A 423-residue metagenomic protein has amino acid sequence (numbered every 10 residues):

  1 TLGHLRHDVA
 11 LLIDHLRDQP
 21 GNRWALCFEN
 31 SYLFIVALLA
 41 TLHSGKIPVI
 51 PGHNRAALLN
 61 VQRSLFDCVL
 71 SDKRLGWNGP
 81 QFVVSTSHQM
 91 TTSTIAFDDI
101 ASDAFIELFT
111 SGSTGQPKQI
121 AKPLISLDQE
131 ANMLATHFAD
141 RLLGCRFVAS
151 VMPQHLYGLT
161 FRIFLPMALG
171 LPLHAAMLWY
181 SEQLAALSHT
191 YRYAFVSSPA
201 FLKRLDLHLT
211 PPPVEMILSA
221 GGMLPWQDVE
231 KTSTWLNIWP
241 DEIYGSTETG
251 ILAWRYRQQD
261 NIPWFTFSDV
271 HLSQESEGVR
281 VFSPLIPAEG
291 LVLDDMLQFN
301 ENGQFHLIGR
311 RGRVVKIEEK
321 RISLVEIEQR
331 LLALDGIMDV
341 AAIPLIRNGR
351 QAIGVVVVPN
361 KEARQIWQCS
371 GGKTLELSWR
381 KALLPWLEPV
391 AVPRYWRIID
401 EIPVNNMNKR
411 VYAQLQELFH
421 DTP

Functional and structural regions predicted by a protein language model:
T1-D18, K122-I125: Conserved AMP-binding/adenylate-forming core of the ANL superfamily
L2-G3, F97, F105-N132: Conserved AMP-binding A3 loop
D14-N54, C145-P153: Conserved AMP-binding/adenylate-forming
S64-R74, A121-H137, L142-R204, D241: AMP-binding/adenylate-forming
T86-F109, Q129, D140-F147: Conserved pre-ATP/AMP-binding loop-to-beta segment of ANL
D206-D260: Gly/Ser/Thr-rich phosphate-binding loop
D294-A391: AMP-binding/adenylate-forming catalytic core of the ANL superfamily
P385-R410: AMP-binding/adenylate-forming catalytic domain of the ANL superfamily
